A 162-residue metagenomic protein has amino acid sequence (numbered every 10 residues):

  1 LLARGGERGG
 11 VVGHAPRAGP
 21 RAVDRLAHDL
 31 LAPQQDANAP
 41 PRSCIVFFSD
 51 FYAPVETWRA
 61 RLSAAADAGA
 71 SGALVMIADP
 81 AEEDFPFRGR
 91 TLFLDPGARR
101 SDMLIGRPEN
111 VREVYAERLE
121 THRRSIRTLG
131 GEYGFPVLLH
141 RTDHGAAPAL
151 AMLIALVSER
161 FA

Functional and structural regions predicted by a protein language model:
L1-A162: Exposed, interaction-prone extracellular/peripheral surfaces
